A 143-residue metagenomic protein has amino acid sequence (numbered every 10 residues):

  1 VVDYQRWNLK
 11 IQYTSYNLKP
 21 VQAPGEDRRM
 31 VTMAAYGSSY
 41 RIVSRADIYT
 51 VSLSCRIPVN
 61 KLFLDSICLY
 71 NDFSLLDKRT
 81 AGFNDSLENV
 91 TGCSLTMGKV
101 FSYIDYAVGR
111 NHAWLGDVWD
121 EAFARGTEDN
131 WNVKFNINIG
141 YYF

Functional and structural regions predicted by a protein language model:
V1, E26, S39-A46, T80-L87 (+1 more regions): Replace "Gram-negative outer membrane beta-barrel proteins" with "bacterial and organellar outer membrane beta-barrel
V1-T32: Oxyanion-binding "anion nests"
V2-R6, I57-I67: Short loop/turn motifs that connect adjacent beta-strands in outer-membrane beta-barrel proteins
I11-S15, I67-L75, L95, I104-V108: Transmembrane beta-barrel strands of outer-membrane/channel proteins
Y16-Q22, Y36-G37, N60, S74-A81 (+1 more regions): Sequence/structural signature of outer-membrane beta-barrel proteins
P20-M30, R79-E88, W114-E121: Outer-membrane beta-barrel translocator domains and adjoining extracellular loop/strand segments of Gram-negative
V51-L53, D129-F143: Outer-membrane beta-barrel "beta-signal"
M97-F101, A107-A122: C-terminal beta-signal and adjacent terminal beta-strands/loops of Gram-negative outer-membrane beta-barrel proteins
